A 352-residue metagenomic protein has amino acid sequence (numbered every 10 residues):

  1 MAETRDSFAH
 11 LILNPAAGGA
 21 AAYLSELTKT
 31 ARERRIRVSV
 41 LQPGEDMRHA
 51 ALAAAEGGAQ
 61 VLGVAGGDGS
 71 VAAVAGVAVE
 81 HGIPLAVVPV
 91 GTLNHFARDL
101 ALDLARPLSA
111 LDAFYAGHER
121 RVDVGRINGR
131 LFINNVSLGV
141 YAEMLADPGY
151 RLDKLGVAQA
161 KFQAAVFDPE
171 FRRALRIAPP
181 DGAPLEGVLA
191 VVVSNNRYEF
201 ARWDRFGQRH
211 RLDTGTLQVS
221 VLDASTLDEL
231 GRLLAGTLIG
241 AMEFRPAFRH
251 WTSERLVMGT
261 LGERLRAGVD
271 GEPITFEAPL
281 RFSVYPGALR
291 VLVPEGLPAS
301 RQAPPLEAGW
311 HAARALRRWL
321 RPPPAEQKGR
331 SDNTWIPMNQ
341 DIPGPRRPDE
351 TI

Functional and structural regions predicted by a protein language model:
A2-V157, A164, N333, P348-T351: Small-residue-rich beta-alpha loop regions that form the catalytic core of phosphotransfer and lipid-active enzymes
F8, R130-L131, A174, R197 (+5 more regions): Structural motif
G18-A22, F200-A201, V291: Short N-terminal binding/cap micro-motifs at the start of the first secondary-structure element
E26-K29, V79-E80, G149-Y150, G207-R209 (+2 more regions): Short, solvent-exposed amphipathic alpha-helical segments in soluble enzyme and RNA/protein-processing domains
G69-S70, V191, G271: Conserved Motif II region of HX4D acyltransferases
A116-D123, A165-A174, T252-S253, M258-R264 (+1 more regions): A short, compositionally biased
N128-V221, L320: ATP/pyrophosphate-binding catalytic subdomain of soluble kinases
P179-P180, R211, V221-I352: ATP/nucleoside-binding phosphotransfer catalytic cores, i.e., glycine-rich phosphate-binding loops
